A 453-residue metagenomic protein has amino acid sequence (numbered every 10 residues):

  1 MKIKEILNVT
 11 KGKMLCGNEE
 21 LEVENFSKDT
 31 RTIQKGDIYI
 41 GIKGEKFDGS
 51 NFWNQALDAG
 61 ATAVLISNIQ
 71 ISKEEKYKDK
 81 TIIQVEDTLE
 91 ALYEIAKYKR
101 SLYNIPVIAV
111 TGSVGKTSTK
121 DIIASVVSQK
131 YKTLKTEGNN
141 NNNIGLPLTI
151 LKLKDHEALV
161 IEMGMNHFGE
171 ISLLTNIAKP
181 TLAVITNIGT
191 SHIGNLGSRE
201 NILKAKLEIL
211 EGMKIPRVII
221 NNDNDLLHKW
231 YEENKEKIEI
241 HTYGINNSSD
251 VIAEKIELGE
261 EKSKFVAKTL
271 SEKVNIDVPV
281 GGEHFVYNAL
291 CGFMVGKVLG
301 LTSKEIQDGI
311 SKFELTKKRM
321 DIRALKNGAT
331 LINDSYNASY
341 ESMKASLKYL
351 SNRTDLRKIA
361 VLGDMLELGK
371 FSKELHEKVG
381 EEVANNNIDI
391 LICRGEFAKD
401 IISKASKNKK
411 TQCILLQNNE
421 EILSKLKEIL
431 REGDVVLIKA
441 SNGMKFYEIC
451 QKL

Functional and structural regions predicted by a protein language model:
I3, Q70-K76, V184-L331, D355-L356 (+2 more regions): Acidic, Mg2+-coordinating active-site environments of NTP-dependent enzymes
I3-A109, S118-Q129, L416, E420-I429 (+1 more regions): Short, basic phosphate-binding NTP loop
E5-T10, L89-N222, L226-I238, G296 (+2 more regions): Phosphate-binding loop of NTP-binding sites
T30-G41, L134, I144, L148-L159 (+2 more regions): Mobile, glycine- and charge-enriched loop segments and immediately flanking short secondary-structure elements within
G44-F47, T316, S335-K409: Active-site beta-alpha connecting loops in nucleotide-dependent enzymes
W53, L57-D58, N176, S351 (+1 more regions): Non-catalytic positions within long, well-ordered alpha-helices that form the structural scaffold/packing of enzyme
V110, K317-D321, V435, G443 (+1 more regions): ATP-dependent carboxylate/acyl-activation modules
